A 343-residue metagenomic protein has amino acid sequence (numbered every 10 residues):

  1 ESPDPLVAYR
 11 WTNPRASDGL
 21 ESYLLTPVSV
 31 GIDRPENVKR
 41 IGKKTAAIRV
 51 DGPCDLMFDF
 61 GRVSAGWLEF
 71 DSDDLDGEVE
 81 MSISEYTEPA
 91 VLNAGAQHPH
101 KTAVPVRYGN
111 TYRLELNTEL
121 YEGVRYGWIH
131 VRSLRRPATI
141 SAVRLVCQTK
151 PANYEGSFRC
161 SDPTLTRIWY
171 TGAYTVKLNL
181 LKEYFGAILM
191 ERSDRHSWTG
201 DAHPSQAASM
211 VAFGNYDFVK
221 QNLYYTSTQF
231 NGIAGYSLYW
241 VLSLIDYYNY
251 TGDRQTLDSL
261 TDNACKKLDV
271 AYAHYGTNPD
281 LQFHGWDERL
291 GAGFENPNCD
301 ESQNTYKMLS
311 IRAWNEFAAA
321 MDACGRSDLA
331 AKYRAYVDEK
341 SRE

Functional and structural regions predicted by a protein language model:
E1-G186, D201, Q255, N278: Extracellular/oxidizing-compartment recognition motifs
R135-Q221, N231, G235-L242, Y248-L309 (+1 more regions): Active-site acid/base region of carbohydrate-active enzymes
T226-S227: Internal amphipathic alpha-helical repeat/solenoid segments
